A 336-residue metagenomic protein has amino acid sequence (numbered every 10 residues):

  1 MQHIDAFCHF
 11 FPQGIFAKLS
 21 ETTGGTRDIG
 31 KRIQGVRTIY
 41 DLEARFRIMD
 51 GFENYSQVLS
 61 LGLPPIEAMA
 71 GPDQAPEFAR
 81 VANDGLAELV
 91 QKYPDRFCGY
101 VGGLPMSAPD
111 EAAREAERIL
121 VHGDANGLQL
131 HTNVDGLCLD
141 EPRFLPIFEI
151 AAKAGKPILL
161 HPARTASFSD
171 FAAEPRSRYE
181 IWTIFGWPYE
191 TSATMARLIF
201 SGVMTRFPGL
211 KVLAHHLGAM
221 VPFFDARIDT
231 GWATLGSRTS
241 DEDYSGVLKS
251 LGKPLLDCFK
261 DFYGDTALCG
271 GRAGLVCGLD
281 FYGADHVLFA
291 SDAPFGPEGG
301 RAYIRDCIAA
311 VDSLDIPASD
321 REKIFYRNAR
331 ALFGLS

Functional and structural regions predicted by a protein language model:
M1-A6, F11-S56, D84-Q91, D95 (+4 more regions): Mid-to-C-terminal alpha-helical segments outside catalytic/metal-binding sites
F10, M106, P162-D170, A293-G296: Short glycine-enriched loops at secondary-structure junctions
G14-L19, A70, D170-A173, F224-I228 (+3 more regions): Short aromatic-enriched loop/helix-cap "lid" or pocket-rim segments at secondary-structure transitions that line
G25, L120-L288: Catalytic pocket-lining loop regions of alpha/beta-barrel enzymes, especially the amidohydrolase/enolase/GH5 lineages
V58-A68, V90-A108: Substrate-binding cleft and catalytic face of glycoside hydrolase catalytic domains, especially the flexible beta-alpha
G62-F78, S107-D110, Y179-E180: Surface-exposed, active-site-proximal loop segments in enzymatic domains
F78-D95, I150-L160: Alpha-helix-loop-beta-strand connector modules within alpha/beta enzyme cores
L86, R96-A116, D140-L145, T165-S167 (+1 more regions): N-terminal glycine-rich cofactor-binding segment that shapes the pocket for flavin-like pterin cofactors
